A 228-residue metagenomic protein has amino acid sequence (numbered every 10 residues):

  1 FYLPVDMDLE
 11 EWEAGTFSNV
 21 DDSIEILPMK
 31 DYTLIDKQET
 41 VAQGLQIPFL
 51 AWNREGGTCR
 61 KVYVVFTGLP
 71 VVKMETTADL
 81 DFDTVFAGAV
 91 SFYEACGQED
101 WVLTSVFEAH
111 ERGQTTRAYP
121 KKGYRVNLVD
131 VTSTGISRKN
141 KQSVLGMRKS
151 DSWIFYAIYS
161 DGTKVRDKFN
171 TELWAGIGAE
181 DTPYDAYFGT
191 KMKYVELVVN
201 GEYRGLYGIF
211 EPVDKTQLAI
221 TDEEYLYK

Functional and structural regions predicted by a protein language model:
Y2-L9, E13, K30-K228: Phosphate-handling architecture centered on phosphoinositide signaling
G15-F17: Well-ordered beta-strand segments characteristic of repetitive beta-sheet solenoids
N19-D31: Surface-exposed interfaces of beta-sheet-rich extracellular modules
